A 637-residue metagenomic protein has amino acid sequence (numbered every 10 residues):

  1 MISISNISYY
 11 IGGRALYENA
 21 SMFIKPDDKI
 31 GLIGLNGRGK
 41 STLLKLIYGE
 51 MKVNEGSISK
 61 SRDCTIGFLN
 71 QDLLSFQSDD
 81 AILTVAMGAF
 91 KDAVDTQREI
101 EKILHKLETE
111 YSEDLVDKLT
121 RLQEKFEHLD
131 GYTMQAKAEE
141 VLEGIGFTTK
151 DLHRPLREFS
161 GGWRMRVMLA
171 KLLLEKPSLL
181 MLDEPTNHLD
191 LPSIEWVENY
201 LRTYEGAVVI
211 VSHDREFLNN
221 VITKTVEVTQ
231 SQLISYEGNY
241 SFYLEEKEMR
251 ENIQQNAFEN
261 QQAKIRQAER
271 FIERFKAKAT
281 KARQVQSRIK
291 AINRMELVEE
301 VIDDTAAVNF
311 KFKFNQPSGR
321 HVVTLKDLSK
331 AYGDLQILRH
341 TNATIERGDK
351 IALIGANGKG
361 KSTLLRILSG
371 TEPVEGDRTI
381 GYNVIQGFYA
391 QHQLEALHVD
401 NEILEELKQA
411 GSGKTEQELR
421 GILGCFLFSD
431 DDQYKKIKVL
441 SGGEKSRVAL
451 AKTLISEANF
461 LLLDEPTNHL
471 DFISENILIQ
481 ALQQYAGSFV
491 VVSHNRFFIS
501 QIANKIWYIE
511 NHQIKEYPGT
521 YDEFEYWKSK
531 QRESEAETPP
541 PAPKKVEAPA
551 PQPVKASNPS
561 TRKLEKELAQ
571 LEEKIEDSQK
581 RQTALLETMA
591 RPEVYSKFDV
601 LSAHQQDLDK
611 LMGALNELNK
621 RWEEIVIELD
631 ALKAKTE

Functional and structural regions predicted by a protein language model:
M1-F258, A307, K311-E637: ABC ATP-binding cassette signature C-motif
L152, T280, E299-D304, G376: Active-site phosphate-binding and catalytic loops of NTP-dependent enzymes
E246-V301: Intracellular alpha-helical coupling/juxtamembrane segments of multi-pass membrane proteins
